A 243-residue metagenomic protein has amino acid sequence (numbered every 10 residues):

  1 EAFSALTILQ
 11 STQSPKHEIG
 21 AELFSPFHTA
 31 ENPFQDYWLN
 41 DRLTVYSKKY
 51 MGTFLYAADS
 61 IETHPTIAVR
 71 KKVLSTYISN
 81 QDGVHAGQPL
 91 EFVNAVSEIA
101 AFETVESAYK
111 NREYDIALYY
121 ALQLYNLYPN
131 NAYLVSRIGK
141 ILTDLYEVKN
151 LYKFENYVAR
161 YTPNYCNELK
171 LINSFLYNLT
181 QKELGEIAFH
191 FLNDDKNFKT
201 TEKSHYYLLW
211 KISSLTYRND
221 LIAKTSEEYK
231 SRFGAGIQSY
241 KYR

Functional and structural regions predicted by a protein language model:
A2-K140, D144-R243: C-terminal capping/extension segments of zinc metalloprotease domains
